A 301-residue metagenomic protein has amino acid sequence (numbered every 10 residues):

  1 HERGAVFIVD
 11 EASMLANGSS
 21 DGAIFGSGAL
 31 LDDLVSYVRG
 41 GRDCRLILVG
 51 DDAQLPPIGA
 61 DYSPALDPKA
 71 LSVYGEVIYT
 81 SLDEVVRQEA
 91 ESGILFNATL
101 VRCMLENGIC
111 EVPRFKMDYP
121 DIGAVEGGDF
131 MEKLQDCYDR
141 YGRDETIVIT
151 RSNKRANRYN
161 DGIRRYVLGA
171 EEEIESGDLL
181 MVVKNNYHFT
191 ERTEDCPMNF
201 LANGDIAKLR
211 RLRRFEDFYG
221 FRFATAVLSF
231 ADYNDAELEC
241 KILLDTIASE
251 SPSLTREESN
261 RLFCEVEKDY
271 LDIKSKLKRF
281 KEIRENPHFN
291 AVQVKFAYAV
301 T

Functional and structural regions predicted by a protein language model:
H1-F7: Inter-Walker segment of RecA-like/P-loop motor cores
V6, A12, N185: A short, amphipathic alpha-helix used for macromolecular contacts
F7-I8, L180: Receiver (REC) domain switch-region micro-motif
V9, V49-G50: Hydrophobic residues in beta-strands of the RecA-like P-loop NTPase core, especially within AAA+ ATPase
A12-L31, A53-Y62: Conserved ATPase-coupling elements of RecA-like P-loop NTPase cores
D33, Y37-C44, D52-N203, K208-E267: Conserved helicase motor core of P-loop NTPases
S249-T301: Long insertion/accessory domains within large nucleic-acid-processing enzymes
